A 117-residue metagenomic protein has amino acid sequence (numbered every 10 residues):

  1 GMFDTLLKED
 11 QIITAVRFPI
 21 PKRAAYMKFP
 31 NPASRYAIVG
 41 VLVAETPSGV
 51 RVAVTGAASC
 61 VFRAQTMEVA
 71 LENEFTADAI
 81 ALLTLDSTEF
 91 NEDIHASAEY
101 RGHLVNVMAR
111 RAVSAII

Functional and structural regions predicted by a protein language model:
G1-I117: C-terminal structural segment of proteins
